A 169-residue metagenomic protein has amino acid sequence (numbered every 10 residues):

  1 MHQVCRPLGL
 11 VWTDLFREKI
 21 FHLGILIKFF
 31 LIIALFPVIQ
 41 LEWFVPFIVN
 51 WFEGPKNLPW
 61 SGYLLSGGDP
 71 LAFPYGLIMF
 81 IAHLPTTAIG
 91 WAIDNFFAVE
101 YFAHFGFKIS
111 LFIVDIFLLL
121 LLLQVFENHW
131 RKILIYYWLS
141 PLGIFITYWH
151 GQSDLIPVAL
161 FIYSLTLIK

Functional and structural regions predicted by a protein language model:
M1-L35, Q124-W130: Start-transfer (signal-anchor) and selected internal transmembrane alpha helices of multi-pass inner/ER membrane
E18, F105-W130: Transmembrane-helix motifs of polytopic, lipid-linked glycan transferases
E18-H22, I81, L134-Y136: Hydrophobic alpha-helical transmembrane segments
W43-P74, I78, A88-N95: Extracytosolic helix-loop segments that constitute the early lumenal/periplasmic catalytic or substrate-binding loops
G76-I78, A82, D115-L118: Mobile, glycine-rich extracellular loop/lid and propeptide segments that shape or gate substrate/ligand access
A98-F105, Y148: Juxtamembrane loop-transmembrane helix junctions in multi-pass integral membrane proteins, especially the extracellular
I109-I113, I135-L139, G143-I162: Multi-pass, polyprenyl lipid-linked donor-dependent membrane glycosyltransferases
L120-Q124, I156-K169: Specific aromatic-rich, kink-prone transmembrane helix
